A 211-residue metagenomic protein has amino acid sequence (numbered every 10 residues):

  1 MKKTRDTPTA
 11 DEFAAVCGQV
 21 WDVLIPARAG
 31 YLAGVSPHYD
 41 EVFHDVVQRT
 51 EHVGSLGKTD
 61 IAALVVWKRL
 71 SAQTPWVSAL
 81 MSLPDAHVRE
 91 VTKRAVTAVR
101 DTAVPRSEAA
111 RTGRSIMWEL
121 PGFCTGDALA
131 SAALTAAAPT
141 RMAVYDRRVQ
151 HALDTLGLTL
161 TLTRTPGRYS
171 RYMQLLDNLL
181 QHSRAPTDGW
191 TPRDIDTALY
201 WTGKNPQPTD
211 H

Functional and structural regions predicted by a protein language model:
M1-P121, P139-H211: An N-terminal alpha-helical hairpin/helix-loop-helix interaction module that forms a charged, gly/pro-flexible surface
L129-T135: Short hydrophobic alpha-helical segments that form membrane-spanning helices or hydrophobic packing faces of helical
